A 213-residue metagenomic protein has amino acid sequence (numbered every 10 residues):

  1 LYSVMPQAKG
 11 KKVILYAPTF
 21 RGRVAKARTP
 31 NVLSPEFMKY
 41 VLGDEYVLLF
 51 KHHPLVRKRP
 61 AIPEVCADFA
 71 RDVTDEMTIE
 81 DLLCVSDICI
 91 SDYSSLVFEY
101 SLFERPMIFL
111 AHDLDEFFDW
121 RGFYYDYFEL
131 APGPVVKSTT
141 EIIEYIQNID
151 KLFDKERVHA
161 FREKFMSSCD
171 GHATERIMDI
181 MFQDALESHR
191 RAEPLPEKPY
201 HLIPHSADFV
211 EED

Functional and structural regions predicted by a protein language model:
L1-I62, V136, C169, E175: Conserved catalytic-core segment of nucleotide-activated headgroup transferases in glycan assembly
L1-S3, L33-F37, D75-T78, S95 (+1 more regions): A generic local structural motif
L49, R71, I88-I90, I108 (+1 more regions): Hydrophobic/aromatic beta-strand patches that form the interior of the parallel beta-sheet core in alpha/beta enzyme
P54-F98: Donor nucleotide-activated moiety binding/catalytic core segment of transferases that use nucleotide-activated donors
P63-C66, S95-S168: Catalytic binding pocket for nucleotide-activated donors in carbohydrate/polymer assembly enzymes
T139-D213: C-terminal amphipathic helix plus adjacent low-complexity, charged tail appended to glycosyltransferase catalytic
